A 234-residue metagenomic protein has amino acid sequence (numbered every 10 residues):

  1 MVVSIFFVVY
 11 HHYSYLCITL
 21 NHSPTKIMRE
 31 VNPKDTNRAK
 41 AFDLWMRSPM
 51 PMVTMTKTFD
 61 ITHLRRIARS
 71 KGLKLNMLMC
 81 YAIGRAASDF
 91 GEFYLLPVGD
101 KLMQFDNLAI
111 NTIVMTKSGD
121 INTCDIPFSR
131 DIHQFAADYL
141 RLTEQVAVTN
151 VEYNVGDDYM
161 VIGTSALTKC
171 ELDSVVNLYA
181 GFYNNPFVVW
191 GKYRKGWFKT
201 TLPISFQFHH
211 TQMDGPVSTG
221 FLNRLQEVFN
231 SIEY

Functional and structural regions predicted by a protein language model:
I5, V9-T19, P24: Short, positively charged and aromatic/hydrophobic N-terminal segments
T25, V31-K34, M46-L78, E92-I110 (+3 more regions): Gly/Ser/Thr-rich phosphate-binding loops and adjoining beta-strand/alpha-helix segments that form adenosine-phosphate
V53-T56, L64-S70, G119-H133, M213: Acyl-group handling in specialized metabolite and lipid biosynthesis
L64-D89, L202-F221: Acyl activation and transfer enzymes in specialized metabolism, enriched for ANL adenylate-forming modules
T116-L172: Helical lid/core segments from catalytic subdomains that handle acyl or acyl-like groups
L142-N150, N154, V188-V189, S205-F208 (+1 more regions): Plant-skewed but cross-kingdom recognition/interaction modules and surfaces
G156-E171, P186-L222: Histidine-centered acyl-transfer/condensation active-site motif and its immediate structural neighborhood
